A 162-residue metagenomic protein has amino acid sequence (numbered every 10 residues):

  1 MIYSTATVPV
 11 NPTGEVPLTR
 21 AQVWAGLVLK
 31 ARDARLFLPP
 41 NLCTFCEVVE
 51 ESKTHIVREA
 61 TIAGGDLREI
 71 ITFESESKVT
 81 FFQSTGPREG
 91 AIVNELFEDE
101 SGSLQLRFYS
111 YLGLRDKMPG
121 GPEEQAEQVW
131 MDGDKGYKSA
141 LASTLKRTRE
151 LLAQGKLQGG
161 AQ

Functional and structural regions predicted by a protein language model:
M1-V49: Hydrophobic ligand-binding cavity/cleft-lining segments
S4-A6, I56-R58, E69, I92 (+1 more regions): Hydrophobic residues positioned within well-ordered beta-strands of beta-sheet architectures
V10-P12, I62-G64, S110-D116: Beta-strand elements of well-folded, non-transmembrane domains
C43-E47, R68-T72, G90-D99: Hydrophobic/aromatic beta-strand elements that line small-molecule binding cavities or substrate pockets in beta-rich
C43-V48, L145-Q162: Short, highly charged C-terminal tails/helix-capping segments
C46-T85: Glycine-rich portal/gate segments that line the openings of hydrophobic small-molecule binding cavities
S84-S139: Beta-strand/loop substructures that line and gate deep hydrophobic ligand-binding cavities in soluble
Y137-R147: Preference for long, well-ordered alpha-helical segments
